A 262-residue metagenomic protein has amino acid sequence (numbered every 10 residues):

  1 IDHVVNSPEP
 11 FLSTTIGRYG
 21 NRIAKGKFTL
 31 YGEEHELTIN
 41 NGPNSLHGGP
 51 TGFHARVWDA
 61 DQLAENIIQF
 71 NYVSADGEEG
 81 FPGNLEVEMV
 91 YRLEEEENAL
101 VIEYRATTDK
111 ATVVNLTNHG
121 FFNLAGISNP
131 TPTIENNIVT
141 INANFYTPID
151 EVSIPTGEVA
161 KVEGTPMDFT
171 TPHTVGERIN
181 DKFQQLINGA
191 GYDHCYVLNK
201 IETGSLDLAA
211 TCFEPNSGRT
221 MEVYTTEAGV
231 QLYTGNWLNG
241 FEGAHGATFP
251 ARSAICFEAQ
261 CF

Functional and structural regions predicted by a protein language model:
I1-F262: An exposed, glycine/acidic-rich loop-and-rim segment of catalytic or binding clefts
